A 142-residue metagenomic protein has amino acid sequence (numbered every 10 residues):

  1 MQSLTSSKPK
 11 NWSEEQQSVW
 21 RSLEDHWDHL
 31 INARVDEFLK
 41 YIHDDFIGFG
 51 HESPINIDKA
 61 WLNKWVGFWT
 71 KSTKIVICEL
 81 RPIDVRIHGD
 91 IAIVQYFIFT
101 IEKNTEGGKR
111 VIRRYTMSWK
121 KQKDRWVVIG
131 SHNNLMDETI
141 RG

Functional and structural regions predicted by a protein language model:
M1-D45, A60, T139-G142: Short, low-complexity N-terminal intrinsically disordered segments enriched in polar/charged residues
M1-S3, I112-G142: Short beta-strand edge/turn micro-motifs at domain boundaries
Q17-S18, V35-G89, K109: A solvent-exposed, acidic/Ser-Thr-rich amphipathic alpha-helical stretch
H26, W65-V66, E79-V85, I98-T100 (+2 more regions): Hydrophobic/aromatic beta-strand elements that line small-molecule binding cavities or substrate pockets in beta-rich
D45, Y96-E102: Generic short beta-strand segments
V85-A92, G107, W119-R125: A short, structured loop/turn motif at beta-sheet edges
I101-K103, D137-E138: Sequence/structural signature of outer-membrane beta-barrel proteins
